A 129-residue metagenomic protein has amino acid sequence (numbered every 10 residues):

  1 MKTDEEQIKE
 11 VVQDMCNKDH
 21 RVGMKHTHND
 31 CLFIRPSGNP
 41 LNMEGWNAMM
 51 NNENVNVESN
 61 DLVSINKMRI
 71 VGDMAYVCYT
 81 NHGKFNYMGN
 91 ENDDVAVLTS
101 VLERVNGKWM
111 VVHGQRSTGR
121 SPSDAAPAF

Functional and structural regions predicted by a protein language model:
K2-E10, H20-D73, N92-D94: A solvent-exposed, acidic/Ser-Thr-rich amphipathic alpha-helical stretch
T27, N81-G83, Q115-T118: Short beta-strand segments enriched in hydrophobic/aromatic residues within well-folded beta-rich domains
S64-I70, R116-G119, F129: Glycine-rich beta-strand-turn "strand-cap" elements at beta-sheet edges
G72-G83: A short hydrophobic beta-strand element
K84-N92: Short, cysteine-centered beta-strand-loop-beta hairpins and adjacent loop/turn segments enriched in charged/polar
V95-A125: Short beta-strand edge/turn micro-motifs at domain boundaries
